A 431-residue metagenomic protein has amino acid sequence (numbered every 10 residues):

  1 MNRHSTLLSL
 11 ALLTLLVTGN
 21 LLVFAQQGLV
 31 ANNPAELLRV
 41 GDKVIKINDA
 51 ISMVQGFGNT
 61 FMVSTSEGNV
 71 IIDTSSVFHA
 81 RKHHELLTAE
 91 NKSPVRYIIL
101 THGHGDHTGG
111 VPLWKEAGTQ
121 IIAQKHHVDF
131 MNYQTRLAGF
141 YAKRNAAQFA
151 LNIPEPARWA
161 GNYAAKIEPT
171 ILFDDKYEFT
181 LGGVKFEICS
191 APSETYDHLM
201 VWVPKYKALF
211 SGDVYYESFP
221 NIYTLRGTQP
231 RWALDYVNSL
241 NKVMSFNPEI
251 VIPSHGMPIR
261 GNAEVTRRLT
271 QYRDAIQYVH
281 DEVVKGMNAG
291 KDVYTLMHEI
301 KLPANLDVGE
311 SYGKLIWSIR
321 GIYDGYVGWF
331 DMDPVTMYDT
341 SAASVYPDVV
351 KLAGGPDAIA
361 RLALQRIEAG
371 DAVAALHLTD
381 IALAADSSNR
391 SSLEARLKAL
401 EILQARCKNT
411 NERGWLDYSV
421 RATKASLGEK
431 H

Functional and structural regions predicted by a protein language model:
M1-A11: Bacterial N-terminal signal peptides that target proteins for export
S9-N20: Bacterial N-terminal signal peptides
L16, A25-P34, F140, S245-I250 (+1 more regions): Accessory terminal helices/loops
Q27, K46, P94, D129-S190 (+1 more regions): Metallo-beta-lactamase
G41-E90, M200-D213: Conserved beta-strand hairpin/beta-sheet module of binuclear metal-dependent hydrolase folds, prominently
V44, S66-E67, F78-A123, L172: Active-site metal-binding motif and surrounding structural segment of the metallo-beta-lactamase
A50, V63, D73, H102 (+9 more regions): Divalent metal-coordination and catalytic microenvironments
N69, S76-F78, I167, E178-T180 (+2 more regions): Metallo-beta-lactamase
